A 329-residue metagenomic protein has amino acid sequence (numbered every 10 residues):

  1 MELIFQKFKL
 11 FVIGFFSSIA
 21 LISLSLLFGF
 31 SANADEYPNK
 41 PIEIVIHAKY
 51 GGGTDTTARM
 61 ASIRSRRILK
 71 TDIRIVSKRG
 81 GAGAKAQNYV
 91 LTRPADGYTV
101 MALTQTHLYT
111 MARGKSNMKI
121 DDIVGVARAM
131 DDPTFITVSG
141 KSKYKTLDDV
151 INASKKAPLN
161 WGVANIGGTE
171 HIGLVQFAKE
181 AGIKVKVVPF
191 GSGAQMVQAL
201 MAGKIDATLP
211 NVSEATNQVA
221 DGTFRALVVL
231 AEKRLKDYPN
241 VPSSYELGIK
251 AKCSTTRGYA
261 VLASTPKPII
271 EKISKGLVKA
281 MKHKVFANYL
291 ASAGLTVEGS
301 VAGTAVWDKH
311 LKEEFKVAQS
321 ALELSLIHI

Functional and structural regions predicted by a protein language model:
M1-V12: N-terminal secretory signal peptides that target proteins for export/translocation
I13-L27: Bacterial N-terminal signal peptides
G29-S31: N-terminal signal peptide c-region/cleavage motif recognized by signal peptidases
A34-D122, P158, E170, K179-N211 (+4 more regions): N-terminal (or domain-start) structured segment
N39-P41, K179-E180, K267-I327: An extracytoplasmic/periplasmic, membrane-proximal ligand-sensing/linker region
Y89-Y98, M111-Q195, S244, I249 (+1 more regions): Hinge/capping helix and adjacent helix->loop/strand transition within the periplasmic-binding protein
Q105, G140, V212-S213, A231-E232 (+1 more regions): Short secondary-structure boundary segments
